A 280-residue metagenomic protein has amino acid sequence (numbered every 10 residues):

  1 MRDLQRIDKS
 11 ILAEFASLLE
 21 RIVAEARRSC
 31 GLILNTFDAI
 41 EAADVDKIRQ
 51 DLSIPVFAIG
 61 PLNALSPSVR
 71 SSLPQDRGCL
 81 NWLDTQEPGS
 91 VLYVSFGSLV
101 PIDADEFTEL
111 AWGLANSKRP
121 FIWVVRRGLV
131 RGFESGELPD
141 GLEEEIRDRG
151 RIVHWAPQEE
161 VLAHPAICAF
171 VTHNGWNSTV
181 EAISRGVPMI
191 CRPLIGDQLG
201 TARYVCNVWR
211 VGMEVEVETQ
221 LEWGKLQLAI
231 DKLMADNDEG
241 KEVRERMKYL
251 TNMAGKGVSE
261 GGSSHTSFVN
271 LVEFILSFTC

Functional and structural regions predicted by a protein language model:
M1-E160, A169, N174, I183-R185 (+2 more regions): Nucleotide-sugar-dependent glycosyltransferase catalytic domains
